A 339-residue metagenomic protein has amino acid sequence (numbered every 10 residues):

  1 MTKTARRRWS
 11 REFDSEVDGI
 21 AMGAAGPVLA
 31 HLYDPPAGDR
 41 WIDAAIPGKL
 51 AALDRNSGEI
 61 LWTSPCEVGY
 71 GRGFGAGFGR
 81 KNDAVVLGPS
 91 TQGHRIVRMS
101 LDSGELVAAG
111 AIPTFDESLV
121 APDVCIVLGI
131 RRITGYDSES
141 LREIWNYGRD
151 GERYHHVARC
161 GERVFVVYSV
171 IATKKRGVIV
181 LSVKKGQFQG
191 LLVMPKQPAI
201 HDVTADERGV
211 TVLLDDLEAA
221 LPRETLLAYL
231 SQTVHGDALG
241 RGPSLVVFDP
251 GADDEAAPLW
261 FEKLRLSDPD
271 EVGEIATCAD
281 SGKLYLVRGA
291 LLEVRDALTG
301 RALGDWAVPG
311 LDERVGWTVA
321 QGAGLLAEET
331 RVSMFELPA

Functional and structural regions predicted by a protein language model:
M1-D18, I60-V68, E105-G110, R142-G148 (+3 more regions): Aromatic (tryptophan-biased) beta-strands that constitute blades/sheets of beta-rich domains
M1-L29, I42, K49-L50, R55: An edge-strand/N-cap motif at the start of beta-rich repeat modules
F13-A25, P65-N82, A111-V124, I130 (+6 more regions): Repeated scaffold domains used in trafficking and secretory/extracellular systems, primarily beta-propellers
A30-H31, V86-L87, V127, V166-V167 (+3 more regions): Residue position within the beta-strands of beta-propeller blades
A37-L50, Q92-V97, R131-T134, A172-V180 (+3 more regions): Structural motif
D54-S57, S100-G104, D137-L141, S182-G186 (+3 more regions): Short loop/turn segments that connect beta-strands within beta-propeller blades
V124-C125, T134-Y136, L141-G240: Acidic, serine/threonine- and glycine-rich low-complexity intrinsically disordered segments that serve as flexible
G236-P309: Intrinsically disordered, low-complexity segments enriched in Gly and acidic/Ser/Thr residues that form flexible
